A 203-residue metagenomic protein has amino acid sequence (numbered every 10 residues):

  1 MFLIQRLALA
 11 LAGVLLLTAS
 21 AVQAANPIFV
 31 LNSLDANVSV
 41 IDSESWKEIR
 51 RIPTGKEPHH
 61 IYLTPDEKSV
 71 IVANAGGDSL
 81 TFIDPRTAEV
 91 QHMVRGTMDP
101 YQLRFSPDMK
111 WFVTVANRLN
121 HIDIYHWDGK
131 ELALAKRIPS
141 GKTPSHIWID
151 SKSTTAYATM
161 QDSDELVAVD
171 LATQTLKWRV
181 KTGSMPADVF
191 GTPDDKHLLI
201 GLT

Functional and structural regions predicted by a protein language model:
M1-A10: Bacterial N-terminal signal peptides that target proteins for export
L11-T203: Predominantly soluble domains enriched in secretory-pathway, periplasmic, or organellar proteins
